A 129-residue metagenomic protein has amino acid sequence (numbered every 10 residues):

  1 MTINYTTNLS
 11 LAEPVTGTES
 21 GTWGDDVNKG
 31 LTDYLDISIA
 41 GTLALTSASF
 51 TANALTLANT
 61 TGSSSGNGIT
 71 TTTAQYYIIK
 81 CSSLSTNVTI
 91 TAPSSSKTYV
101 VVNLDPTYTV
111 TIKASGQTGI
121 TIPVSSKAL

Functional and structural regions predicted by a protein language model:
T2-L11, V15-V110: Exposed extracellular interaction/assembly regions and N-terminal maturation sites
Q117-T121: Surface-exposed loop/edge segments in extracytoplasmic proteins
I122-L129: C-terminal beta-strand-rich structural cap/linker in extracellular carbohydrate-active enzymes
